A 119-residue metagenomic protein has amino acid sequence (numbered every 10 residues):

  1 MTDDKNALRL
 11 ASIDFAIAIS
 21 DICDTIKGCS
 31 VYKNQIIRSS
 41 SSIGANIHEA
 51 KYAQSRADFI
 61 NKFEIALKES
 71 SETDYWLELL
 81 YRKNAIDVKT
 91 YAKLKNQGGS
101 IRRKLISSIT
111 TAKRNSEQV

Functional and structural regions predicted by a protein language model:
M1-V119: Amphipathic alpha-helical assembly/interaction segments
